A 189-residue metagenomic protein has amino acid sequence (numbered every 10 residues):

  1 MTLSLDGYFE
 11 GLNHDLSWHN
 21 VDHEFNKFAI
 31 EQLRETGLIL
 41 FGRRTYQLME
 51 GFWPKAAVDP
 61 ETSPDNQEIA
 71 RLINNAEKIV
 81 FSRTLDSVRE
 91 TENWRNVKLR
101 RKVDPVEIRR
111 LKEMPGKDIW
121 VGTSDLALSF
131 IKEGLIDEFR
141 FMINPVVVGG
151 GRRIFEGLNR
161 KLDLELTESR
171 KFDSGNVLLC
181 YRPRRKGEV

Functional and structural regions predicted by a protein language model:
M1-L135, P145-V189: Portal/gating segments that form or line small-molecule/metal binding sites
E138: Short, conserved catalytic or interaction motifs in soluble domains
